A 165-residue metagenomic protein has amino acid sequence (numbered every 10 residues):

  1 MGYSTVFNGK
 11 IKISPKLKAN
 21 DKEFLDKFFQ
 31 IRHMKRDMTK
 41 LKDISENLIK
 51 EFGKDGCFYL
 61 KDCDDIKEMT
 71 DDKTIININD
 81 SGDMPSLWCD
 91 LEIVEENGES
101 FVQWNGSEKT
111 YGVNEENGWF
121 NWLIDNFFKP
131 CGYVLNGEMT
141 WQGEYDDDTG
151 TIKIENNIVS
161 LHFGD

Functional and structural regions predicted by a protein language model:
M1-K35: Short, extreme N-terminal segment that most often corresponds to the first beta-strand
K27, N47-D165: Charged interaction segments
H33-M38, F163-D165: Glycine-rich loops and low-complexity Gly/Arg-rich segments that provide flexible linkers or classic glycine-based
R36-E51: Short, surface-exposed structural microsegments at secondary-structure boundaries
